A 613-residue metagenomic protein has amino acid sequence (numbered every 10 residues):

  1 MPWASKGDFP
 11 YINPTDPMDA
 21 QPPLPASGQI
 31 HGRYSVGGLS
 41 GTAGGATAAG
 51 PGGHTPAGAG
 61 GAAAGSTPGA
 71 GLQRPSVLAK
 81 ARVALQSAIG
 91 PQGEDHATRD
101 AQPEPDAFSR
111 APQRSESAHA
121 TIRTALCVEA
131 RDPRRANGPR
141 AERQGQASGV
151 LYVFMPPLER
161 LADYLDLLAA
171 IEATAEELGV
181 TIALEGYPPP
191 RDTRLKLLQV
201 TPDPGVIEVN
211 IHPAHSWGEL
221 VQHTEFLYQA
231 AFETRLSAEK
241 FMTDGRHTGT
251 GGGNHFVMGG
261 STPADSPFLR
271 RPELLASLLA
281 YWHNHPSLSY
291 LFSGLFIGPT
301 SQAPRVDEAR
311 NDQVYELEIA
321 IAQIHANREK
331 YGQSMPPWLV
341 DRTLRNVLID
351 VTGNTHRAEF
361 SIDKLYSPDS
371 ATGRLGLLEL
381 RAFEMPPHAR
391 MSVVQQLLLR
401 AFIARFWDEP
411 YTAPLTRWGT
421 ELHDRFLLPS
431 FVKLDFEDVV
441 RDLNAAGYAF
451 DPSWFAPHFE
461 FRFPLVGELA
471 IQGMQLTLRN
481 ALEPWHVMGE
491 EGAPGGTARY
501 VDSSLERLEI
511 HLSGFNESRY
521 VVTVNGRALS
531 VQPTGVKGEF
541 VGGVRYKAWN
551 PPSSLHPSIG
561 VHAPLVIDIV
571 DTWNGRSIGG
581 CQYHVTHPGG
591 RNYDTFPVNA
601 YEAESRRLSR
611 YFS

Functional and structural regions predicted by a protein language model:
M1-I182, P188-G205, H212-H215, E219-T250 (+1 more regions): C-terminal accessory/tail domains of diverse enzymes
V257: Active-site scaffold segments
